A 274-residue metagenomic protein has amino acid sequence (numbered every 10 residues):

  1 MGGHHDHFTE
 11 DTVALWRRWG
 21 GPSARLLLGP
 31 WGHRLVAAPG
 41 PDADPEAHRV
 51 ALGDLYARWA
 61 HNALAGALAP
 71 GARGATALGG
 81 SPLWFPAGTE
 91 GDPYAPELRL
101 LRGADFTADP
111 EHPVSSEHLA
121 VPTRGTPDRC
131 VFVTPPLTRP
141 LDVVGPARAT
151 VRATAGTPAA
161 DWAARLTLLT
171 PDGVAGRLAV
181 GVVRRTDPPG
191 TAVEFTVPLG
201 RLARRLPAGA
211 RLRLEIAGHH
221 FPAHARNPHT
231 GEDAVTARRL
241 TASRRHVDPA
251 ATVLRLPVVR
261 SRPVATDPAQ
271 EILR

Functional and structural regions predicted by a protein language model:
M1-H5: Conserved strand-to-loop "acid loop" that flanks and positions the catalytic carboxylate
F8-E10, V36-A37, L141, A223-A225: Short helix/loop capping segments that flank catalytic or ligand/cofactor-binding pockets
T9-V13, R49, G53, G145 (+1 more regions): Conserved strand-to-helix beginnings and helix N-cap segments that scaffold or border functional pockets
E10-A24: Active-site-adjacent alpha-helix of alpha/beta-hydrolase-fold enzymes
G20-L35: Catalytic histidine neighborhood in serine/cysteine hydrolases with alpha/beta-hydrolase-type architecture
G32-H48: Catalytic histidine-centered segment of alpha/beta-hydrolase-like enzymes
D44-A75: Catalytic active-site module of serine/aspartate enzymes centered on a nucleophile-bearing elbow/loop
A67-R274: Glycine/threonine-rich phosphate-binding loop and adjacent beta-strand/alpha-helix elements that clamp
